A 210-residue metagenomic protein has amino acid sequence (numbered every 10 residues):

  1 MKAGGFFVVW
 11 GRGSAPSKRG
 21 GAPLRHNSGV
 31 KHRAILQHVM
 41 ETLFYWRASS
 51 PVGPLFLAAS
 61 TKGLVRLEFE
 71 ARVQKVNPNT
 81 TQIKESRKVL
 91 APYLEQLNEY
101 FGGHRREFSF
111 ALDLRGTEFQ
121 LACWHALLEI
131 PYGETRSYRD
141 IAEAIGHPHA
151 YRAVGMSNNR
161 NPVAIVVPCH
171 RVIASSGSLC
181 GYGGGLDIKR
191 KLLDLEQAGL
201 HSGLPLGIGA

Functional and structural regions predicted by a protein language model:
F6-F7: Aromatic (phenylalanine/tyrosine) cluster motif
K18, H26, K31-H149, L195-A210: Basic nucleic-acid-binding alpha-helical/helix-turn surface characteristic of O6-alkylguanine DNA
H149-L193, L200: Short glycine/serine-rich loop segments
